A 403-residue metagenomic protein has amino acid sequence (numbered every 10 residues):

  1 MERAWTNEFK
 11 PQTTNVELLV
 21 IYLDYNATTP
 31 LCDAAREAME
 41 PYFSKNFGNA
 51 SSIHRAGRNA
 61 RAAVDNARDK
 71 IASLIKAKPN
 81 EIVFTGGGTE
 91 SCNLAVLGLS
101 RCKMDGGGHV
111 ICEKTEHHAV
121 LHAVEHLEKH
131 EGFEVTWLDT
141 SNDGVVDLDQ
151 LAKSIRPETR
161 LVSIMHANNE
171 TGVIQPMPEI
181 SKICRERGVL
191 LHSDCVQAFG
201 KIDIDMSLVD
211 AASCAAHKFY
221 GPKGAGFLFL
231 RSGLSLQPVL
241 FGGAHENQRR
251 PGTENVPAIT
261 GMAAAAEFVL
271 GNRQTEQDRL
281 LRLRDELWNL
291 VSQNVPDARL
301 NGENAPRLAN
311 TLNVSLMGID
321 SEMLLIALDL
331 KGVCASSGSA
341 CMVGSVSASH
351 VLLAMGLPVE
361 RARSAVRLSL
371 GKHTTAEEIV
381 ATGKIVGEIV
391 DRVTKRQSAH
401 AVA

Functional and structural regions predicted by a protein language model:
M1-A403: Pyridoxal 5′-phosphate
